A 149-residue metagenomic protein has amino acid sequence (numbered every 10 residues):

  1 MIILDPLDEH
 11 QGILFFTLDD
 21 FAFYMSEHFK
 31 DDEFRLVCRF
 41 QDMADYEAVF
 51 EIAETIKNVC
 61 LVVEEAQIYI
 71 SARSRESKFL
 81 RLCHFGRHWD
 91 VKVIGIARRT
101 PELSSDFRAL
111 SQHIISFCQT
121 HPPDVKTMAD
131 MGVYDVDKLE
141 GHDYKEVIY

Functional and structural regions predicted by a protein language model:
M1, H28-K30, D106-R108, D137-G141: A general structural signal for short secondary-structure junctions and capping/turn motifs
M1-F23: Walker A/P-loop NTP-binding active-site region of P-loop NTPases, recognizing the glycine-rich GxxxxGKT/S
M1-I2, E33-V37, N58-C60, K92-I94: Residue-level preference for the first positions of well-ordered beta-strands
L7-H10, M43-Y134: Conserved P-loop NTPase motor cores
F16-D20, D42, H121: Intrinsic-disorder/low-complexity, polar/charged segments
F21, M25, V125-M128: Generic structural signal of hydrophobic/aromatic residues within well-ordered alpha-helices of folded domains
M25-A53: Short glycine-rich substrate-engagement loop in P-loop NTPases that contacts/grips substrate
V125-Y149: Phosphate-binding and hydrolysis-coupling loops of NTP-dependent motor/remodeling domains
